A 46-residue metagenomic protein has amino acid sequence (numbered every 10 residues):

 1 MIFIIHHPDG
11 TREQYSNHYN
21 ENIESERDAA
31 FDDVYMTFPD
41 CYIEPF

Functional and structural regions predicted by a protein language model:
M1-H7: A short beta-strand micro-motif
I2, E21, S25-E26, D33: Generic alpha-helical structural signal
H6, R27-D28: N-terminal cationic amphipathic segment used for targeting or macromolecule association
D9-S25: A short, exposed loop/beta-hairpin motif centered on an aromatic-Gly-Thr core
D28-F46: Short, mixed-charge low-complexity intrinsically disordered segments
